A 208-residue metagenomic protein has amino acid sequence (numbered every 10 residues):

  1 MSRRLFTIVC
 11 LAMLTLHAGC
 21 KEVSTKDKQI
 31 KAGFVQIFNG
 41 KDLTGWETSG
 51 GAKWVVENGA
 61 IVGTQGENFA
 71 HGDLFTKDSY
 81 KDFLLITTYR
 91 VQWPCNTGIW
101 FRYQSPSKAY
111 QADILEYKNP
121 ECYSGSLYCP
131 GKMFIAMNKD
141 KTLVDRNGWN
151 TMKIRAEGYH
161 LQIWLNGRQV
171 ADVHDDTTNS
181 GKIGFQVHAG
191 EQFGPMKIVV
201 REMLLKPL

Functional and structural regions predicted by a protein language model:
M1-S2, S24: Serine/threonine-rich low-complexity intrinsically disordered regions
S2-R3, L16: Intrinsically disordered, low-complexity Ser/Thr- and Pro-rich stretches
R3-V9: Sec-dependent signal peptide recognition, specifically the positively charged N-region followed immediately by
L11-G19: Hydrophobic h-region of N-terminal signal peptides that target proteins for export in Gram-negative bacteria
C20-L208: Carbohydrate-interacting regions of secretory-pathway proteins
